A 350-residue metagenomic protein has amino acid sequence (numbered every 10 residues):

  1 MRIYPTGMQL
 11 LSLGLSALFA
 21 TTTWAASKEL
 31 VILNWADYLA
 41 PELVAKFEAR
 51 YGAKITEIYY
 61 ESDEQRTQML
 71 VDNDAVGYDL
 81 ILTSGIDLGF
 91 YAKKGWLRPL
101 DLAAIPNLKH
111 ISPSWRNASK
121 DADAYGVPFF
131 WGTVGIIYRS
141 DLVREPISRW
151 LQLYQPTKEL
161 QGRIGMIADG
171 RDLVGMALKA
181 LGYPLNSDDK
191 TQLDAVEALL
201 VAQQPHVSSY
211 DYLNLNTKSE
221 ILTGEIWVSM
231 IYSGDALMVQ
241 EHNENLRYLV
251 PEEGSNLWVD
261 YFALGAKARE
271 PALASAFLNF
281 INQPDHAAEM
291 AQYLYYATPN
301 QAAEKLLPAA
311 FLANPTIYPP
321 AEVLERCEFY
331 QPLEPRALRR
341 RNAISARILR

Functional and structural regions predicted by a protein language model:
A26-F90: Early extracytoplasmic/lumenal segment of secretory-pathway proteins
G77, G85-S208, Y212-E225: Extracytoplasmic ligand-binding site segments that recognize negatively charged/polar headgroups
Y78-L82, Y210, W227-Y232, R247-Y248: Paired acidic/hydrophobic, glycine-rich loop segments that form the ligand-binding mouth/hinge of periplasmic-binding
D87-F90, L222, W227-N245: A ligand-binding cleft/hinge motif common to bilobed small-molecule-binding domains
H110, G132, L193-Q203, H242-A266 (+1 more regions): Periplasmic-binding protein-like
G135-L142, K179-Y183, V259-L273, L278 (+1 more regions): A bilobed periplasmic-binding-protein/Venus flytrap-type ligand-binding module shared by bacterial periplasmic
G265-E325: Mature extracytoplasmic/periplasmic domains
A321-R350: Conserved C-terminal helix/tail region of periplasmic/extracytoplasmic solute-binding proteins
